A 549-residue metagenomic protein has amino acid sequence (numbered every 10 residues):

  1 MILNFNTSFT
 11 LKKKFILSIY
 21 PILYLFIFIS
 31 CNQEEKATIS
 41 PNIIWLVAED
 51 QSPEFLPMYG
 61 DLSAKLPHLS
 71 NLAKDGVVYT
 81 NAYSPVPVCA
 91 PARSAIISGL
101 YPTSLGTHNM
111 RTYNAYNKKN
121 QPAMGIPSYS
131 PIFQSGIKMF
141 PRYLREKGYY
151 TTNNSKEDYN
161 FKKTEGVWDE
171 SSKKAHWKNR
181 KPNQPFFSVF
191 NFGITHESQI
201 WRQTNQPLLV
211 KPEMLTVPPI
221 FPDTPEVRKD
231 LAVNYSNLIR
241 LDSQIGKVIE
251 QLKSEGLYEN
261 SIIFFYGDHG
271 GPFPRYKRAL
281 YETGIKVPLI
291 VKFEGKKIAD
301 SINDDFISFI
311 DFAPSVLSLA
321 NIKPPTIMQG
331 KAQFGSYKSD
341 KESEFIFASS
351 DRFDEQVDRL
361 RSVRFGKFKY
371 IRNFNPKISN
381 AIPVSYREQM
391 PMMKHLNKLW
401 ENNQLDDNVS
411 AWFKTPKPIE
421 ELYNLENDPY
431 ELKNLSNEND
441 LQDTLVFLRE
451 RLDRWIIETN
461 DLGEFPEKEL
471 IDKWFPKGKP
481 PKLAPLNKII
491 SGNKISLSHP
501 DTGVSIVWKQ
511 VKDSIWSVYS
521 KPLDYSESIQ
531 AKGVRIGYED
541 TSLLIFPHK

Functional and structural regions predicted by a protein language model:
M1-K13: N-terminal secretory signal peptides that target proteins for export/translocation
L3-F5, S18, C31-K414, P418 (+1 more regions): Formylglycine-dependent sulfatase
L3-N4, S436, D443-E450, I457-K549: Short, compositionally stereotyped local motifs that mark structural "simplifiers"
S18-F28: Bacterial N-terminal signal peptides
K292-E294, L425, P547-K549: Short beta-strand-to-coil "C-cap" segments at the C-terminal boundary of structured domains/repeats, marking
V316, L422-N424, D428, L448 (+2 more regions): Hydrophobic, well-ordered secondary-structure elements that form the walls of internal hydrophobic environments
D340, D354, W455-G463: Short secondary-structure junctions and interdomain/linker hinges
P418-E421, V504: A short pocket-lining beta-strand/turn micro-motif at the edge of beta-sheets
